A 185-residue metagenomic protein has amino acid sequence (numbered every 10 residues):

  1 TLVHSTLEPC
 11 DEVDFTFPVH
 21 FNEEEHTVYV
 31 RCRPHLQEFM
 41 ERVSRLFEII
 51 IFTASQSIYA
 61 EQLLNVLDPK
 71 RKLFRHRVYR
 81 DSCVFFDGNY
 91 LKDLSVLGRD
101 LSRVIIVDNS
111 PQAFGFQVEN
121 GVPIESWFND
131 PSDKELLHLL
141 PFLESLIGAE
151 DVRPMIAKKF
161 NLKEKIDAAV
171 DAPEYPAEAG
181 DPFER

Functional and structural regions predicted by a protein language model:
T1-L2, F52-A54: Ser/Thr-glycine-rich phosphate-binding loops at phosphate-binding pockets of nucleotides, nucleotide cofactors
T1-L36: Active-site neighborhood of HAD-like aspartate-dependent phosphohydrolases
N22-I49, V84-G88, L94: Short, acidic loop-to-helix structural element flanking the phosphoryl-transfer center in phosphate-processing enzymes
Q37, A54-S57: Alpha-helix initiation and capping sites
R42-R45, Q56-R185: C-terminal cap/substrate-recognition subdomain and adjoining C-terminal extension of metal-dependent phosphatase-like
